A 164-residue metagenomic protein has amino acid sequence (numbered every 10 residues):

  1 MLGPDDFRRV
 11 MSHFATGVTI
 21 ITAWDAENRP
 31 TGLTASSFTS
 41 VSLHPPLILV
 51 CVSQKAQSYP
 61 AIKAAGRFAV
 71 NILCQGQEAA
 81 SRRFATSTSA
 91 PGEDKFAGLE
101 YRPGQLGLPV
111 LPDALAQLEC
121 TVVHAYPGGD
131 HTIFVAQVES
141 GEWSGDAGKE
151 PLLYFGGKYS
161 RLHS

Functional and structural regions predicted by a protein language model:
M1-S164: Basic, polyanion-binding surface patches
